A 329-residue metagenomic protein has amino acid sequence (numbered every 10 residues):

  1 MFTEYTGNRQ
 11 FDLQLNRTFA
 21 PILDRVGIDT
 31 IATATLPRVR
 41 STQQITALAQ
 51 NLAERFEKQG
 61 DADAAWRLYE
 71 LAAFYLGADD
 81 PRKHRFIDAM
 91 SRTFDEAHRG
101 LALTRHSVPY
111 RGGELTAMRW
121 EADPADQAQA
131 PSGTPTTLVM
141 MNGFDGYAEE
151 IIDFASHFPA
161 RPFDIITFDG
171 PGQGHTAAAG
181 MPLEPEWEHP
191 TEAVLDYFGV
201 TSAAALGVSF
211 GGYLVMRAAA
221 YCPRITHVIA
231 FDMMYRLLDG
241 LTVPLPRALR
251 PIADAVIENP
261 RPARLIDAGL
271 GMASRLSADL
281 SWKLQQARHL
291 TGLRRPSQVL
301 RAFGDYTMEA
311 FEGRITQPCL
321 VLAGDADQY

Functional and structural regions predicted by a protein language model:
T42, A49, D80, H84-A130: N-terminal cap/lid segment of alpha/beta-hydrolase-fold proteins
Q129-G143: Short beta-strand element of the alpha/beta-hydrolase
E150, H157, A179-V200, A204-A205 (+1 more regions): Alpha/beta-hydrolase active-site loop
F158-H175: Conserved alpha/beta-hydrolase
A205-G207, G212-P223, V228-Y235: Short glycine-enriched nucleophile-adjacent loop and the immediately C-terminal alpha-helix near the catalytic center
I229-V256: Flexible "cap/lid" loop of the alpha/beta hydrolase fold
L293-F311, Q317: Active-site nucleophile elbow and catalytic-triad environment of alpha/beta-hydrolase enzymes
I315-T316, V321-A323, D327: Short beta-strand/loop motif that positions the catalytic acidic residue of the alpha/beta-hydrolase fold
